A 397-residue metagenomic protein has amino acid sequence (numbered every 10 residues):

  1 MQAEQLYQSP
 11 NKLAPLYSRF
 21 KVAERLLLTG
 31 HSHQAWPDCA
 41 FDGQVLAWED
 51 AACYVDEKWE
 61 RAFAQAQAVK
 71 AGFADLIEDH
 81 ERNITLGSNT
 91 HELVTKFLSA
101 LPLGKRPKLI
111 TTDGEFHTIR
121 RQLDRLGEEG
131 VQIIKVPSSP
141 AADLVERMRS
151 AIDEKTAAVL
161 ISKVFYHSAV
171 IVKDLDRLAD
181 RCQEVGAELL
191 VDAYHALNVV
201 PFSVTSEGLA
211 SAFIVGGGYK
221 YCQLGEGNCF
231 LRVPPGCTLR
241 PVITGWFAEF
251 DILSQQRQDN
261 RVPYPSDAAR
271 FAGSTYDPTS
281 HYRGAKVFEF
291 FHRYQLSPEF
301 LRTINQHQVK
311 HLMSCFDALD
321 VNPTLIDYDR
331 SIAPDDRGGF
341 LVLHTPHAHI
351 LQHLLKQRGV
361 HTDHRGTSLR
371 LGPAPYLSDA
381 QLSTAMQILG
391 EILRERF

Functional and structural regions predicted by a protein language model:
M1-F397: Pyridoxal 5′-phosphate
